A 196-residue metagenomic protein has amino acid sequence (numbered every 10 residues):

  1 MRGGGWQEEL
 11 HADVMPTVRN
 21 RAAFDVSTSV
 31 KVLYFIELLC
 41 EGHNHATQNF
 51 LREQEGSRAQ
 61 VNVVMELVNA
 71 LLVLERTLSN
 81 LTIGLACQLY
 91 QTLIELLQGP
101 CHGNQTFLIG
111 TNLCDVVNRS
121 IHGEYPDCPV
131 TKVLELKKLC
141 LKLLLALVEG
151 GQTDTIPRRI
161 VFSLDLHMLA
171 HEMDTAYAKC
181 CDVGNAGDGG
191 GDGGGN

Functional and structural regions predicted by a protein language model:
M1-N196: Extended alpha-helical scaffold regions
